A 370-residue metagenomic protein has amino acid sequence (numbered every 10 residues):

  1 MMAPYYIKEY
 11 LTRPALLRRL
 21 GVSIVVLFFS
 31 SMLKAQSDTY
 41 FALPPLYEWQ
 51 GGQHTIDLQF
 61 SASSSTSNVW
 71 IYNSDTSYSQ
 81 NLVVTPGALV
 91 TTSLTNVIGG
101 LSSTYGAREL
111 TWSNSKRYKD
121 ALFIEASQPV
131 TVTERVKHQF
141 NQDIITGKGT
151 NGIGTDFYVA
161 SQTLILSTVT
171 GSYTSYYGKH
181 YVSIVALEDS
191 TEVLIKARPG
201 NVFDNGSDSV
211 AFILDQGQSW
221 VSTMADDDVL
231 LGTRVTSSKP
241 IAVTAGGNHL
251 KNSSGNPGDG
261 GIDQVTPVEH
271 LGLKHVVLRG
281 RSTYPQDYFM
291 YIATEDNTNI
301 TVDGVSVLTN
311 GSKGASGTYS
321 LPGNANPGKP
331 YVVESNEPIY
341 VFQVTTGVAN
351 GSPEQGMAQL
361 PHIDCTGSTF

Functional and structural regions predicted by a protein language model:
M1-D38: Bacterial Sec-dependent N-terminal signal peptides
Q36-F370: Intrinsically disordered, low-complexity linker/terminal regions across diverse proteins
